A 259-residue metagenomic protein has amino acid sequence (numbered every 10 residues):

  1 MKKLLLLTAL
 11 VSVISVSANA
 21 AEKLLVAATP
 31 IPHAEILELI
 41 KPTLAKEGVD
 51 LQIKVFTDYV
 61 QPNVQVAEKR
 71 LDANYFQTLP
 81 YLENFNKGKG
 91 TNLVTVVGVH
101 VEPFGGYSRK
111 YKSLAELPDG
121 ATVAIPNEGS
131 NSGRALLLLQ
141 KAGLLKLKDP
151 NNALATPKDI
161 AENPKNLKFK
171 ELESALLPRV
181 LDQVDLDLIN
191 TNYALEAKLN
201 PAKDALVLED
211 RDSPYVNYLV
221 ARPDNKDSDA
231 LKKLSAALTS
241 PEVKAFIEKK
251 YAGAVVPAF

Functional and structural regions predicted by a protein language model:
A21-I31, V49-V55, T122-V123: Short, well-ordered beta-strand elements
I53-V64, N151-R179: Short helix-initiation/N-cap motifs at beta->coil->alpha
V55-Y59, A73-E83, H100, E173-S174 (+2 more regions): Beta->alpha turn/N-cap motifs
Y59-G90, Y107, K112, A194-K198: Pocket-flanking alpha-helical
N84-V96, Y111, Q183, L188 (+1 more regions): Ligand-binding "clamshell"
V96-L145, K244: A conserved helix-loop-strand patch within extracytoplasmic ligand-binding domains of the periplasmic binding
P103-L114, V216-S228: A bilobed periplasmic-binding-protein/Venus flytrap-type ligand-binding module shared by bacterial periplasmic
G133-Q140, L238-P257: Periplasmic-binding protein-like
